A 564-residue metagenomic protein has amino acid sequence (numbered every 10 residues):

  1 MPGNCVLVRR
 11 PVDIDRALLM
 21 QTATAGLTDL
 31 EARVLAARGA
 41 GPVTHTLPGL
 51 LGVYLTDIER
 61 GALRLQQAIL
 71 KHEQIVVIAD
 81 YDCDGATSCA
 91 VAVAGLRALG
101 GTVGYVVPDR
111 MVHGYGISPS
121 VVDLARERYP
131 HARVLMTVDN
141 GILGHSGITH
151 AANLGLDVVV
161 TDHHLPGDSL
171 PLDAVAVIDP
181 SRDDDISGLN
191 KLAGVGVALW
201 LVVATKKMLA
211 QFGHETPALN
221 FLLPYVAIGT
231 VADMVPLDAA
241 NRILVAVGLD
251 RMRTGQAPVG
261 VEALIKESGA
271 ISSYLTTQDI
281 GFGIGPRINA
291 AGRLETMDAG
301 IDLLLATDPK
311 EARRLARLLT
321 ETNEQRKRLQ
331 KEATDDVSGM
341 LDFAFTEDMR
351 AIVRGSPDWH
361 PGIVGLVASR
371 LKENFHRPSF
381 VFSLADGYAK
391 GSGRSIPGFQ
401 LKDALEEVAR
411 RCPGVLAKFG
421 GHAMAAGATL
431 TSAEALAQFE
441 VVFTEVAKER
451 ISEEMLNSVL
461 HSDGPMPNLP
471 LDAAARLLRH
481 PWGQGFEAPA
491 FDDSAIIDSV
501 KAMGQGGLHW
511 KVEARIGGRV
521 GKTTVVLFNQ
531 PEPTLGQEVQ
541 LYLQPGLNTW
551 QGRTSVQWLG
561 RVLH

Functional and structural regions predicted by a protein language model:
P2, P11-V134, L154, K207-E434 (+2 more regions): Hydrophobic helix-and-loop "lid/oligomerization" segment in the mid-to-C-terminal part of catalytic domains
I117-P130, L135-V235: Conserved phosphate-handling catalytic cores of large alpha/beta enzymes
S146-H150, I352, V367, A474-R476: A short acidic, amphipathic alpha-helical/loop segment
R411-L416, F443-S452: A common structural junction motif
E434-F439, M466-N468, E538-H564: OB-fold single-stranded nucleic acid-binding module
Q484-G506, V539-L541: Structural detector for short beta-strands of small beta-barrel domains
Q505-V512, T554-W558: Short aromatic-glycine-enriched beta-strand elements
G518-P533: Beta-strand/loop nucleic-acid-binding surfaces
